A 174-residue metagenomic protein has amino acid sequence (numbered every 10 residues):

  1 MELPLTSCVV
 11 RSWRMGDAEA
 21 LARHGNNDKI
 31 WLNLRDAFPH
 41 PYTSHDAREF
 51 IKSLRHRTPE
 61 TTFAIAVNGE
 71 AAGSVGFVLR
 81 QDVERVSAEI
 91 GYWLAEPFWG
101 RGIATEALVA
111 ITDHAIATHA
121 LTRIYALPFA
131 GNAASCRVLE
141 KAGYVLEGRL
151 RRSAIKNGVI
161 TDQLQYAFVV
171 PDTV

Functional and structural regions predicted by a protein language model:
M1-K29, T62-V174: Acyl-donor (CoA/ACP) binding surface of acyl/acetyltransferases
K29-K52: Conserved GNAT-fold acetyl-CoA-binding loop/helix
K52-A64: A short helix-loop-beta-strand connector motif used in the catalytic cores of GNAT acetyltransferases and, in some
